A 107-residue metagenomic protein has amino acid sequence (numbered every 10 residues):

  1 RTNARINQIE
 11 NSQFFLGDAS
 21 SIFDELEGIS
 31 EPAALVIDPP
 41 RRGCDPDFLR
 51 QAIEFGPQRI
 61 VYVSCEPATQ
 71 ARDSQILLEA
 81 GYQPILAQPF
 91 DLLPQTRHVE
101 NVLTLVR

Functional and structural regions predicted by a protein language model:
R1-R107: Rossmann-like S-adenosyl-L-methionine
